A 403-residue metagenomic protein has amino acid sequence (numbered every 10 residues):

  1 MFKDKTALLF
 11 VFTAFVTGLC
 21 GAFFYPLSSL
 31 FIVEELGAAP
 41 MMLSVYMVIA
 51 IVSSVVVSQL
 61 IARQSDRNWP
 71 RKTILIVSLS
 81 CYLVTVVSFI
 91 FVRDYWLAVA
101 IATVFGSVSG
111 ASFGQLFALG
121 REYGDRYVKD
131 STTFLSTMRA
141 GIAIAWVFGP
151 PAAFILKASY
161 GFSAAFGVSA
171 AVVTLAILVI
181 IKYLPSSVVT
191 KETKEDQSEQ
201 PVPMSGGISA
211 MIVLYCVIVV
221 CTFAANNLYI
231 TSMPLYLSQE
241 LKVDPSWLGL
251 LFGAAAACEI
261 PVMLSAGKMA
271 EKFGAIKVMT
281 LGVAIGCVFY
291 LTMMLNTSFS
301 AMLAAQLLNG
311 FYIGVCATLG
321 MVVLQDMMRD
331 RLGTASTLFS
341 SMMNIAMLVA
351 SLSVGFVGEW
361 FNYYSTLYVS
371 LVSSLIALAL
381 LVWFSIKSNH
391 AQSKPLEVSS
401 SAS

Functional and structural regions predicted by a protein language model:
M1-D4, P185-V217, S403: Juxtamembrane intracellular "pre-TM" segments in multi-pass secondary transporters
M1-I51, N226-E240: Helix-loop boundary and gating motifs at the non-cytosolic
F15, W96-F113, V220, A301-V315: Hydrophobic core of transmembrane alpha-helices in multi-pass small-molecule transporters, especially MFS/SLC-type
V57-P70, K157, V262-G274, G358: Helix-to-loop junctions at the C-terminal end of transmembrane segments in multipass secondary transporters
T73-V87, A170, K277-T292, L371: Structural signature of the two symmetry-related core transmembrane helices
G110-D125, V315-M328: Intracellular juxtamembrane helix-capping segments at the cytosolic ends of symmetry-related transmembrane helices
A164-K182, L367-W383: Symmetry-related core transmembrane helices of the 12-TM Major Facilitator Superfamily/SLC fold
D330-F361: A late C-terminal transmembrane helix in Major Facilitator Superfamily
